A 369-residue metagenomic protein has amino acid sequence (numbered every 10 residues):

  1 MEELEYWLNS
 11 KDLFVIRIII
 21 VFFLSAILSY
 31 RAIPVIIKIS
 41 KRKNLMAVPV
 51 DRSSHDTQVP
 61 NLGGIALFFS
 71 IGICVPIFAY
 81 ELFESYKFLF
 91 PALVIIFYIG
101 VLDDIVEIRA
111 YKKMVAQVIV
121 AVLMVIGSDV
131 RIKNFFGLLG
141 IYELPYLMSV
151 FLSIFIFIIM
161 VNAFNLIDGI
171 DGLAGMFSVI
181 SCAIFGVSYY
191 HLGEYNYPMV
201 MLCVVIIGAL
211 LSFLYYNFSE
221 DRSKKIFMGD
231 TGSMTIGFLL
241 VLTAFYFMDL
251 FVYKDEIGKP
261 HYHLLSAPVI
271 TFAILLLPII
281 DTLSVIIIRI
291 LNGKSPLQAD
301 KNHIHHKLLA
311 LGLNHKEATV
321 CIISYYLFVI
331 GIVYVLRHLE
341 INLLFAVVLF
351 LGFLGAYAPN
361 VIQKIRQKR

Functional and structural regions predicted by a protein language model:
E2-I39, N44, I71-V94, Y98 (+2 more regions): Alpha-helical transmembrane segments
V48-N61, K224-K225: Juxtamembrane helix-capping/reentrant segments at transmembrane boundaries
S54-P60, G140-V150, P260-T271: Short aromatic-rich membrane-water interface segments that cap or initiate transmembrane helices in multi-pass membrane
V59-P76, V122-G127: A generic, lipid-embedded transmembrane alpha helix
I73-E84, L102-I108, V125-L139, M248-K254: Transmembrane alpha-helix boundary signature
V94-I99, A116, V120-R131, L152-N162 (+2 more regions): Membrane-embedded alpha-helical core segments of multi-pass
V106-A116, M148, G172: Membrane-interfacial loop-to-helix junctions in multi-pass inner-membrane proteins
